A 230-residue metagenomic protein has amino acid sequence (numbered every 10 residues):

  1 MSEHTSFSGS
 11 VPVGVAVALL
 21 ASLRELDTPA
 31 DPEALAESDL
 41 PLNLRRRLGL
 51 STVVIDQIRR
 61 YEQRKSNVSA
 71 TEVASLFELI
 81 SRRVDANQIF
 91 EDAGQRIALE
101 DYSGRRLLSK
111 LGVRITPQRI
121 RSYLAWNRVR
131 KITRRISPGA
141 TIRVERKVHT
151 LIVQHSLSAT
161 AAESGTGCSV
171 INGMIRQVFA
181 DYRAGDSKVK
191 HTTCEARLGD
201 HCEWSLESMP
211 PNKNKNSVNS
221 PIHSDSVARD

Functional and structural regions predicted by a protein language model:
M1-V148, S158-T166, L198-G199, K213-D230: N-terminal accessory segment detector
A140-A196: Short, hydrophobic/π-rich interface segment
V170-M174, S208-P210, H223-S226: Short, low-complexity, polar/charged sequence segments that are solvent-exposed and flexible
E195-K213: C-terminal edge-of-domain segments
